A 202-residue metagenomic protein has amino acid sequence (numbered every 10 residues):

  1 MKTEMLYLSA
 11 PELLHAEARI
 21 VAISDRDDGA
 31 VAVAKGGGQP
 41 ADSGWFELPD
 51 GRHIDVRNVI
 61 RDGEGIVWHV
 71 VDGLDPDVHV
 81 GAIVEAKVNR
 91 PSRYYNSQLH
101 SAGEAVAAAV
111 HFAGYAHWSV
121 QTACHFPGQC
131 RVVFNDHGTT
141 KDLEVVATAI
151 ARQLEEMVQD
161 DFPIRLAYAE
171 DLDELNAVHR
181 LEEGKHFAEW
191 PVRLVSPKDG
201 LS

Functional and structural regions predicted by a protein language model:
M1-S202: A glycine- and charged-residue-rich anion-binding loop/surface
